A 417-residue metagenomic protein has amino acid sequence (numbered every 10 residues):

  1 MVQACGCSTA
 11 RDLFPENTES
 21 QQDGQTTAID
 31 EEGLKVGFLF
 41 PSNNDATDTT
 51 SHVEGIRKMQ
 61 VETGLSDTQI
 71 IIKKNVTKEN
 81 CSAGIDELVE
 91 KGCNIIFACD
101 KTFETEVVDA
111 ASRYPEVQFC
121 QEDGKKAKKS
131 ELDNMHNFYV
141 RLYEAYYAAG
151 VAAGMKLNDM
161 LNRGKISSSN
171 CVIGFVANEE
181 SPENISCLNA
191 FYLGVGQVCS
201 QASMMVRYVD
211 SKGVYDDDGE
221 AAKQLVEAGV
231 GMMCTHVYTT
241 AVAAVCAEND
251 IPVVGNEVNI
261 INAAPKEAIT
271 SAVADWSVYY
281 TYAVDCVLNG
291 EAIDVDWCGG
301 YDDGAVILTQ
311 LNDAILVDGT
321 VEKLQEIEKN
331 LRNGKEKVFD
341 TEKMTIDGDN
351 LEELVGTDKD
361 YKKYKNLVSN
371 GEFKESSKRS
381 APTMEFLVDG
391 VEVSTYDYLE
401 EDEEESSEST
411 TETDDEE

Functional and structural regions predicted by a protein language model:
M1-A10: Sec-dependent N-terminal signal peptides of Gram-positive bacterial secreted proteins and lipoproteins
T9-E417: A residue-level marker of the well-folded mature domains of exported/periplasmic proteins
